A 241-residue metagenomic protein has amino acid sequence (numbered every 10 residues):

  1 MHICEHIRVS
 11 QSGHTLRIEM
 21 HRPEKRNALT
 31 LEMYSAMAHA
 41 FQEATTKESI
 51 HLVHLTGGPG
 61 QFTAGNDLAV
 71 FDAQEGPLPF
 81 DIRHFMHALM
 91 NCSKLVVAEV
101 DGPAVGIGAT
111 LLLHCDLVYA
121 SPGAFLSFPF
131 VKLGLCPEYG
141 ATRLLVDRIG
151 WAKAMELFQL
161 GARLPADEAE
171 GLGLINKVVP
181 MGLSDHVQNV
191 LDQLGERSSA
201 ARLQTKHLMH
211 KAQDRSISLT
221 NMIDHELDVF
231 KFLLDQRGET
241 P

Functional and structural regions predicted by a protein language model:
M1-G13, G161-D167, V178, G182-P241: C-terminal alpha-helix plus adjacent terminal tail
M1-T56: Conserved CoA-thioester-binding segment of acyl-CoA-metabolizing enzymes
R8, T46-S49, T56-N91, A104 (+1 more regions): Glycine- (often His-adjacent) and acidic-residue-rich active-site loop that binds/positions the CoA thioester
I18, L55, D67, L111-L113 (+1 more regions): Hydrophobic/aromatic residues within transmembrane alpha-helices of multi-pass small-molecule transporters
A40, A44, L89-C92, L194 (+1 more regions): Hydrophobic helix-cap positions at the C-terminus of alpha-helices in RecA-like/P-loop ATPase nucleotide-binding cores
M90-A200: Crotonase-fold acyl-CoA enzyme core
